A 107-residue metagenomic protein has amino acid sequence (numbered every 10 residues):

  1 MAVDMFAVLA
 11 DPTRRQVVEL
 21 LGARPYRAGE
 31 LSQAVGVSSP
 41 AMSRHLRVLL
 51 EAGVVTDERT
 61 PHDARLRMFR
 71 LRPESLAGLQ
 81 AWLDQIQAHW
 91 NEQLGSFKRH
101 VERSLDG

Functional and structural regions predicted by a protein language model:
M1, E74-G107: Amphipathic alpha-helical dimerization/coiled-coil segments that flank or bridge DNA-binding/regulatory modules
A2-A41, L66-A77: N-terminal helix-turn-helix DNA-binding core of bacterial DNA-binding proteins
A7, E19, L50, Q80 (+1 more regions): A cross-family signal for key residues in well-ordered alpha-helices that form functional helical elements
P12-R14, P25, S43, Q85 (+2 more regions): Intrinsically disordered, low-complexity regions enriched for glutamine and histidine
R27, S38, V55, R99-E102: Charge-dense, helix-prone N-terminal extensions
E30, L50-R65, R70: Beta-hairpin "wing" of winged helix-turn-helix
L46: DNA major-groove recognition helix of helix-turn-helix
